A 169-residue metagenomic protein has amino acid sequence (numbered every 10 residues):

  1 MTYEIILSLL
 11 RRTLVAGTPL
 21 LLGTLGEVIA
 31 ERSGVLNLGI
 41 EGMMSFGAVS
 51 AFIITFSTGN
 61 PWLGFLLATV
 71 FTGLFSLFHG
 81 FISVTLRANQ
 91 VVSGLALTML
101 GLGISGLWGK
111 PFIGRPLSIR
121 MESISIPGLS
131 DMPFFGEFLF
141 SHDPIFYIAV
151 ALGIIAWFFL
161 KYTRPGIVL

Functional and structural regions predicted by a protein language model:
M1-E4, G26: Membrane-helix interface segments in multi-pass membrane proteins
Y3-R11, W62, R87, F134-I145: Interfacial loop-to-helix junctions that mark the boundaries of transmembrane helices in multi-pass membrane
S8-S57, F65, T69-V70, L74-V91: Single transmembrane alpha-helix segments in multi-pass membrane proteins
V28-V35, N60, V84, A88 (+3 more regions): Transmembrane helix-loop junctions in multipass membrane proteins, especially transporters and channels
A48-V49, T72-G73, T98-L102, G153: Residue-level recognition of pore/gate-forming positions within transmembrane alpha-helices of multi-pass
G59-L67, Q90-S93, L97, P144-I148: Membrane-interface starts of transmembrane alpha-helices
L102-P165: Transmembrane helix-bundle core of multi-pass membrane transporters and related energy-transducing complexes
L169: Active-site phosphate/pyrophosphate-binding segments
